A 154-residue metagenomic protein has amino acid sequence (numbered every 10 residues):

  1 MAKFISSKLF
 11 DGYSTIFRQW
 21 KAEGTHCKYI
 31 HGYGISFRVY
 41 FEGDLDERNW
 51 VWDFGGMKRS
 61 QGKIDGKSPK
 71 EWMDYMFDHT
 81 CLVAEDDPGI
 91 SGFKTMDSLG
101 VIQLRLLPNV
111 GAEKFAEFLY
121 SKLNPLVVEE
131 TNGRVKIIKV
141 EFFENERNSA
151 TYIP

Functional and structural regions predicted by a protein language model:
M1-P154: Charge-rich, low-complexity N-terminal segments
